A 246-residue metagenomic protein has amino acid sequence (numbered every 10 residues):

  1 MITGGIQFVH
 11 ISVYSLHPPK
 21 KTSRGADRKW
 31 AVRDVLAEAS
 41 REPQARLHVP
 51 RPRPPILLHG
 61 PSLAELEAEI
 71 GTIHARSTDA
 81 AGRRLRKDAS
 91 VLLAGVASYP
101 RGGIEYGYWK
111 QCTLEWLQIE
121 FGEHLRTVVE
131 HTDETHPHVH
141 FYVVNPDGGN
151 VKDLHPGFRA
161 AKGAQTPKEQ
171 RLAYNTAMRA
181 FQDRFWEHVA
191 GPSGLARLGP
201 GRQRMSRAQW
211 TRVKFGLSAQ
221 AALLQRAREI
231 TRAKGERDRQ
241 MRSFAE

Functional and structural regions predicted by a protein language model:
M1-E246: N-terminal nicking endonuclease/strand-transfer module with a His-rich metal-binding environment and a catalytic Tyr
